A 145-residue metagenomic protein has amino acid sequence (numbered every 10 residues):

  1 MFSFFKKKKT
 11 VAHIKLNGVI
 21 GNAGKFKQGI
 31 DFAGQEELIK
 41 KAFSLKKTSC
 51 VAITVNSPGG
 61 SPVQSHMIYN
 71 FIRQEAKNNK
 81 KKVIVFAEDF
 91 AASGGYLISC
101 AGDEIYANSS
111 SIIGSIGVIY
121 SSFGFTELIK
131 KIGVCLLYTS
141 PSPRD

Functional and structural regions predicted by a protein language model:
M1-L16, S122, Y138: Intrinsically disordered, low-complexity segments enriched in small/flexible residues
K8-A33: STAS-typified acidic loop motif
K25-S49: A short, well-ordered alpha-helical element
K46-P62, I84-E88: Short, glycine-/small-residue-enriched flexible loop/hinge segments at domain edges that mediate gating
I53, I98-S99, T139: Hydrophobic alpha-helical segments that mediate membrane insertion or helix-helix packing
G59, K77-F123, I129: Glycine-rich beta-to-alpha active-site loop
Q64-I84: Catalytic-core regions built around general acid/base machinery
Y138-D145: Conserved small/polar residues in nucleotide/adenosyl-binding loops
